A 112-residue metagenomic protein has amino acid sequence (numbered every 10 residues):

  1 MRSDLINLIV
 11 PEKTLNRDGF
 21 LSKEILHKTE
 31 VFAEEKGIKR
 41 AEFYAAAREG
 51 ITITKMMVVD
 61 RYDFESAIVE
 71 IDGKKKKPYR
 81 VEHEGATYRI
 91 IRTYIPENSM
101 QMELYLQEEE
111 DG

Functional and structural regions predicted by a protein language model:
M1-S22: Active-site-proximal polar cores
L15, L21-G112: Short, conserved turn/kink motifs that form compact alpha/beta structural patches or helix kinks used as
